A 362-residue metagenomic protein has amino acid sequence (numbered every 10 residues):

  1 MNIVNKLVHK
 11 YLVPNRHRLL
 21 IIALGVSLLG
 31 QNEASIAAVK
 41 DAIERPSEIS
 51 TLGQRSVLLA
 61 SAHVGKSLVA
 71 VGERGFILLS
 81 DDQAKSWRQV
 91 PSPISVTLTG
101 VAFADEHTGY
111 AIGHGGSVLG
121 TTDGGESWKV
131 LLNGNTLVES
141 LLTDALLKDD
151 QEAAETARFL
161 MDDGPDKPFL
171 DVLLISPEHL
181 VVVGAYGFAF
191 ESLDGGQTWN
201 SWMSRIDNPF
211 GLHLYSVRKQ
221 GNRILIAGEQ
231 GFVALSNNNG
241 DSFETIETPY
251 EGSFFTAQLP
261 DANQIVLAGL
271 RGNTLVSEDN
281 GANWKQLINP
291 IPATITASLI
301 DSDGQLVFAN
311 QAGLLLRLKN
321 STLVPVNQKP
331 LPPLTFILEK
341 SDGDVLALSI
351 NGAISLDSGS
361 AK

Functional and structural regions predicted by a protein language model:
I3, L7, L28-L29, A37: Short, low-complexity interaction segments enriched in Ser/Thr/Pro/Gly
I3-L20: Bacterial N-terminal signal peptides that target proteins for export
L7, Y11, N32-A34, G221: Intrinsic disorder/low-complexity segments enriched in polar/small residues
L12, I22-L24, A257: A periodicity- and composition-biased signal for non-globular, repetitive helical segments
L19-Q31: Bacterial N-terminal signal peptides
S35-K362: Residue-level hotspots at or immediately adjacent to binding/recognition sites across diverse folds
